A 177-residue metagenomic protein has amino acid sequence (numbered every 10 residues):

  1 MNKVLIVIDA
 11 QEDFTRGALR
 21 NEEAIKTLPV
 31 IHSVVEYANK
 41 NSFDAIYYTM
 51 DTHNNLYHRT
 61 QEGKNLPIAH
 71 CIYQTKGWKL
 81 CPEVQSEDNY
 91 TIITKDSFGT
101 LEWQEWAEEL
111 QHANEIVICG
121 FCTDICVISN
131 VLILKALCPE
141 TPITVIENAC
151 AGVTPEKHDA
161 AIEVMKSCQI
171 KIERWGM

Functional and structural regions predicted by a protein language model:
M1-I92, T144, V153, D159-K166 (+1 more regions): Active-site acidic carboxylates
M1-N2, F43, H112-I116, E140: A general structural motif
H32-A38, I128-C138: Histidine-anchored nucleotide/phosphate-binding helix
T49-T52, D96, F121, N148-A149: Active-site-proximal beta-strand/loop segments in catalytic clefts of secreted hydrolases
Q61, E105-E108, V131, H158-A161: Surface-exposed beta-strand edges and their flanking turn/coil or helix-capping segments
Q74-I125: Internal catalytic-core helix/loop-beta-alpha segment that presents or stabilizes conserved functional determinants
D96-Q111, V145-V153, I172-M177: A short, terminal or domain-edge coil/loop segment
G120-S129, C138, T144-P155: Phosphate/ribose-phosphate-bearing ligand recognition and processing surfaces, centered on ADP-ribose/NAD(+/P+) systems
